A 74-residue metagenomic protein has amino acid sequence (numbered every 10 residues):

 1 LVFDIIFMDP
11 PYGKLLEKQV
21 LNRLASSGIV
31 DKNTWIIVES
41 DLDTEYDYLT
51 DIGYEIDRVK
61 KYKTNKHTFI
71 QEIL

Functional and structural regions predicted by a protein language model:
L1-L74: Class I S-adenosyl-L-methionine-dependent methyltransferase catalytic core
